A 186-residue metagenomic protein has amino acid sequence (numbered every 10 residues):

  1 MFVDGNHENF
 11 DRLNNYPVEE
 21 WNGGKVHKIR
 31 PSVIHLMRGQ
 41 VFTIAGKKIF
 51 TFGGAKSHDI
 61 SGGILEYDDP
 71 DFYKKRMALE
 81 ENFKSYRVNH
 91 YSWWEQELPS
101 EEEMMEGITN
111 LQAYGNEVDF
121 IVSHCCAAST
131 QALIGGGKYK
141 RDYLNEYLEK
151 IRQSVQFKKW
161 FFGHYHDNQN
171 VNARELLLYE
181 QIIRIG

Functional and structural regions predicted by a protein language model:
M1-I44, G135-E149, Q153-V155, W160 (+1 more regions): Core catalytic region of metal-dependent phosphoesterases/phosphodiesterases, especially metallo-beta-lactamase-like
F2-D4, H35-L36, I49-K56, I121-C126 (+2 more regions): Long, contiguous hydrophobic alpha-helical segments, chiefly transmembrane helices and signal peptides
N6-N9, N14-N15, N22, N82 (+5 more regions): Detector for Asparagine
N6-R12, V41-F42, S57-I60, A127-Q131 (+1 more regions): Active-site environment of divalent metal-dependent phosphoester hydrolases
G24, P31, A45-K138: Active-site-proximal loop/helix segment associated with metal-binding centers of metalloenzymes
I49, F161-G186: C-terminal capping/extension of enzyme domains
